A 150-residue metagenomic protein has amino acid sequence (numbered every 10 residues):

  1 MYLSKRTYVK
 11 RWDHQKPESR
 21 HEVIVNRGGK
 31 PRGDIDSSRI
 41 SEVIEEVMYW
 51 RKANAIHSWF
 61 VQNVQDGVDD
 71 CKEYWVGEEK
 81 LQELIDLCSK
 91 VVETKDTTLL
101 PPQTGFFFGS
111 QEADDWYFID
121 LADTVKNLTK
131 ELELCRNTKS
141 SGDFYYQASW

Functional and structural regions predicted by a protein language model:
M1-W150: Acidic (Asp/Glu-rich) sequence patches and key acidic residues that form negatively charged surfaces used
